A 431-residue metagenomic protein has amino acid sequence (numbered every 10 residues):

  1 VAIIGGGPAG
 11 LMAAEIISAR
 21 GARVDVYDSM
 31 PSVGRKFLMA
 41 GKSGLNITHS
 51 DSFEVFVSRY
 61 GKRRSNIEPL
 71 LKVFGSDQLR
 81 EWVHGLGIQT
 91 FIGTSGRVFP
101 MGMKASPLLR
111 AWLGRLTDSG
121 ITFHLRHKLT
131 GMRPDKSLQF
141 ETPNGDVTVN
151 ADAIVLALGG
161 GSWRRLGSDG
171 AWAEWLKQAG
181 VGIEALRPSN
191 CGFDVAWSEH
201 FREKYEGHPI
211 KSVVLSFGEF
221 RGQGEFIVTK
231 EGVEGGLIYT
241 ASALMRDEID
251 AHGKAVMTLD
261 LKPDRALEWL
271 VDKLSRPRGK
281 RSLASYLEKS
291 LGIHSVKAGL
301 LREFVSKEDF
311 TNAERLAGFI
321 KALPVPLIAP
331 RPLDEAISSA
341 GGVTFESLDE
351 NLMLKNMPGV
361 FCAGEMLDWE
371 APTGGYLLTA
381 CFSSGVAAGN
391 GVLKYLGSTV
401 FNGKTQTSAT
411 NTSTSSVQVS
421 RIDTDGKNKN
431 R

Functional and structural regions predicted by a protein language model:
V1-V26, V392-L393: N-terminal Rossmann-like FAD-binding beta1-loop-alpha1 element of flavoenzymes
A2-I4, Y27, L129, V149-R165 (+4 more regions): Short hydrophobic core segments
S18-K42: Glycine-rich FAD pyrophosphate-binding loop
A19-R20, S32, F53-V55, K72 (+8 more regions): Residue-level recognition of phosphate/Mg2+-coordinating polar/acidic sites in nucleotide-handling active sites
L125-S137: A conserved short coil-to-beta-strand element within the FAD-binding core of flavoproteins
A153-E199, S398: Glycine-rich loop(s) and the adjacent beta-strand/alpha-helix scaffold that form part
S162-W175, A179, D368-G397: A conserved FAD-binding loop/helix module that cradles the flavin
S415-V417: Short Gly/Ser/Thr- and charged-rich N-terminal loops/segments that act as flexible capping/hinge elements
